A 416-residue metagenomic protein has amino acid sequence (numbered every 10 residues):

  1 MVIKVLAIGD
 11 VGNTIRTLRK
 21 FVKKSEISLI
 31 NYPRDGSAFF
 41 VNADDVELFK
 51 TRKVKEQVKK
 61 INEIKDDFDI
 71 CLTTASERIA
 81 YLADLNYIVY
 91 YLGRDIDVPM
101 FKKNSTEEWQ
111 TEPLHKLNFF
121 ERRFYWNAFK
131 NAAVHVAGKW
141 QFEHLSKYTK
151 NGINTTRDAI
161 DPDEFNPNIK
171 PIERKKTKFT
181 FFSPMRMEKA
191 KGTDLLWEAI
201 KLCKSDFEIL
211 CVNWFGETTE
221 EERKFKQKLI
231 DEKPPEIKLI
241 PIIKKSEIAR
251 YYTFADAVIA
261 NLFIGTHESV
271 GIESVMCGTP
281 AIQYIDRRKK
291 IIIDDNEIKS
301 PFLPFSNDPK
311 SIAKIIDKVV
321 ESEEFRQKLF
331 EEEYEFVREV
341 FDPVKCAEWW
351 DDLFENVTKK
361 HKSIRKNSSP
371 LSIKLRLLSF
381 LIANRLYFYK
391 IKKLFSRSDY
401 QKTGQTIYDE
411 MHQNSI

Functional and structural regions predicted by a protein language model:
I70, L82-H115, H135, T155: Active-site proximal beta-strand in glycosyltransferases
T106-H135, Q141-H144: Membrane-proximal helix-turn-helix segments that form the acceptor-binding/catalytic region of lipid-linked
A159-K178, R250: Acidic anion/phosphate-binding donor-loop and adjacent secondary structure in glycosyltransferase catalytic cores
I172-K191, W197-K204, I209-N213: Conserved donor-binding/catalytic core segment of Leloir-type glycosyltransferases
E208-F225, P241: Glycosyltransferase donor-sugar binding loop
T253-T266: Acidic donor-binding loop of glycosyltransferase active sites
K290-D317: Change "using UDP/GDP/dTDP sugars" to "using nucleotide sugars
E321-K362: A charged, aromatic-enriched C-terminal amphipathic alpha-helix characteristic of glycosyltransferases across folds
